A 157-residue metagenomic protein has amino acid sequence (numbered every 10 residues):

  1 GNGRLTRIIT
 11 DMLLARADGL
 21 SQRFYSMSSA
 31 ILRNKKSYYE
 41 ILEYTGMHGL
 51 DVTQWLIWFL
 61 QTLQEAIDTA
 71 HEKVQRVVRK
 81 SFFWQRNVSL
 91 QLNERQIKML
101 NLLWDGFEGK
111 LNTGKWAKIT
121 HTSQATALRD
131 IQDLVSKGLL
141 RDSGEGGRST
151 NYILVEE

Functional and structural regions predicted by a protein language model:
N2-K73: Phosphate/pyrophosphate-binding active-site loops
V74-L102: Short alpha-helical segments that sit at the start of domains
F107-I119: Short acidic, hydrophobic short linear motifs in intrinsically disordered regions
N112, D142-E157: Short, cationic-aromatic polyanion-contact patches
A125: Key DNA-contact positions within bacterial/archaeal DNA-binding proteins
I131-Q132: Short, hydrophobic-biased segments on the C-terminal half of alpha helices that form "recognition helices"
G138: Glycine-centered, phosphate/nucleic-acid-interacting loop/turn motifs that mediate DNA/RNA or nucleotide
